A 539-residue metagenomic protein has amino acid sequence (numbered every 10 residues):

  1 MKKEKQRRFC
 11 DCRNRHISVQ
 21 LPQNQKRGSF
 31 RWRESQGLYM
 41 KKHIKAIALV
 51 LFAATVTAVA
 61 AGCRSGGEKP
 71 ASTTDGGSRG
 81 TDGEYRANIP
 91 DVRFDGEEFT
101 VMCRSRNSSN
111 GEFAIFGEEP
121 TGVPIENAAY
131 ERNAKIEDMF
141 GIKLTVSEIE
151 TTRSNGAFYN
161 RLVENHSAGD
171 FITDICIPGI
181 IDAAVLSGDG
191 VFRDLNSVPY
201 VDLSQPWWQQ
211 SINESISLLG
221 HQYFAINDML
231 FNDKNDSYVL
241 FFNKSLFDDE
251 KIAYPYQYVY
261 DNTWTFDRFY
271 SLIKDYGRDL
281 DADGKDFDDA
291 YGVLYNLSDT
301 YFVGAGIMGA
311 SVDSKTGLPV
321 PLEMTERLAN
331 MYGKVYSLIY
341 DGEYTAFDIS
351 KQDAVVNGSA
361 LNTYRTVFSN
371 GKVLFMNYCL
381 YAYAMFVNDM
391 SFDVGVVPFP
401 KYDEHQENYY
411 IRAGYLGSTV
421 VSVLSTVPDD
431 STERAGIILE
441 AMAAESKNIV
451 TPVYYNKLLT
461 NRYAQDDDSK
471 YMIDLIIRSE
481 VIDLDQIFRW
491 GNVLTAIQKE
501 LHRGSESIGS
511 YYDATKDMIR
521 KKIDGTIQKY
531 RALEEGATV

Functional and structural regions predicted by a protein language model:
H16, R27-V185, D189, Y512-V539: Conserved N-terminal structural module of periplasmic/extracytoplasmic solute-binding proteins
D82-D95, E150-G156, I180-Y238: Hinge/lid segment of periplasmic solute-binding proteins
M102, D170-C176, I180, S217-L240 (+2 more regions): Extracytoplasmic/periplasmic solute-binding protein
I149-N160, T263-R268, D348-T366: Short helix-initiation/N-cap motifs at beta->coil->alpha
Y200-W208, D261, G309-N330, E404-I411: Short, solvent-exposed loop/beta-turn-alpha elements that line the ligand-binding surface or hinge of extracytoplasmic
Y270-I273, D313-G358: Glycine-centered hinge/linker elements that transmit conformational signals in sensory and ligand-binding systems
V387-L459: Extracytoplasmic/periplasmic substrate-recognition and gating elements
P452-L458, Y463-A464, D468-V539: C-terminal capping/gating helix-and-loop segments adjacent to ligand/active sites or protein-protein/ligand interfaces
